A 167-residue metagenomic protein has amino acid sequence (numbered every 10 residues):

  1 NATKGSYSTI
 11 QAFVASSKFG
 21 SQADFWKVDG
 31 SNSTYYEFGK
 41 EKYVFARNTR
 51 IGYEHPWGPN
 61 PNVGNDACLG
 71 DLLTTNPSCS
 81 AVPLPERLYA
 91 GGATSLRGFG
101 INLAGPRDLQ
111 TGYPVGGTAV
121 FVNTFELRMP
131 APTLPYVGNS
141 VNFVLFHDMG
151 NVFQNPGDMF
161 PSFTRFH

Functional and structural regions predicted by a protein language model:
K4-H167: C-terminal transmembrane beta-barrel domains of outer membrane proteins
